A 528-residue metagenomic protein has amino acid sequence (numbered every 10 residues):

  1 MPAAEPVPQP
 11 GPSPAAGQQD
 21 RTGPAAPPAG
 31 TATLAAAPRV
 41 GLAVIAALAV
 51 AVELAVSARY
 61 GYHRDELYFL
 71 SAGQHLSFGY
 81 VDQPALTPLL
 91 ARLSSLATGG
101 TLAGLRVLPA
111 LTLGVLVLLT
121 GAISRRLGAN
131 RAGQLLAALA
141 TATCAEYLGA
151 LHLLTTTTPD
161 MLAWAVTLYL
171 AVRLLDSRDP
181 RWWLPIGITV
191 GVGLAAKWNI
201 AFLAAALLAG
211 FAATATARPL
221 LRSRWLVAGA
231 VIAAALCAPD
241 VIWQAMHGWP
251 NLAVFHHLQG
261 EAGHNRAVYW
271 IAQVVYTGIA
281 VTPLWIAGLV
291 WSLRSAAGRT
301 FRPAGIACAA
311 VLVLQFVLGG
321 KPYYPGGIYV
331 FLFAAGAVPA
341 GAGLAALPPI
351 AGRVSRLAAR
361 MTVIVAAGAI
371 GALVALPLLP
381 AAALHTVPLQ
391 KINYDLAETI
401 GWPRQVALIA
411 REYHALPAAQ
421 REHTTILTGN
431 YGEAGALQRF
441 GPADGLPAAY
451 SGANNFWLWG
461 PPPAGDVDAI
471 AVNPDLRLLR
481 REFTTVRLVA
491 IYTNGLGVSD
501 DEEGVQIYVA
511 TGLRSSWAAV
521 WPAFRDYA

Functional and structural regions predicted by a protein language model:
A3-A4, T22, A26, V40 (+2 more regions): Transmembrane-helix signature of polytopic, membrane-embedded enzymes that assemble or transfer cell-envelope glycans
A43, V107-G128, V166: Transmembrane-helix motifs of polytopic, lipid-linked glycan transferases
A46, A137-A142, V190, L194: Short helix- or helix-capping micro-motifs that position conserved polar/aromatic residues at function-defining sites
V117, A140, P159-S177, I186-V190: Specific aromatic-rich, kink-prone transmembrane helix
E146, H152-P159: Short acidic/glycine- and proline-prone juxtamembrane loop motifs at membrane-interface regions of multi-pass membrane
T167-W182, A287-A296: Membrane-interface transmembrane helices that cradle and orient dolichyl/undecaprenyl
A204-F301: Transmembrane-lumen/periplasm boundary regions of multi-pass, lipid-linked membrane glycan transferases
L357-E422, G432-G435, R439-G445, G452-N454 (+1 more regions): Membrane-proximal, lumen/periplasm-facing interface regions of secretory-pathway glyco- and lipid-modifying enzymes
